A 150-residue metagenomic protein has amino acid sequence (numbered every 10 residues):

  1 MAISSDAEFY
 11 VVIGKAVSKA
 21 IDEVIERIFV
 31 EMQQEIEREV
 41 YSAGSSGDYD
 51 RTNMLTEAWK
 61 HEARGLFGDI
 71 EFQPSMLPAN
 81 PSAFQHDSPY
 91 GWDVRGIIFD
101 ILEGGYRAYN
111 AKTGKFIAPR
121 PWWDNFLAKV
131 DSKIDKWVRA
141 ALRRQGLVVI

Functional and structural regions predicted by a protein language model:
M1-L77, V94-I150: Short, Lys/Arg-rich flexible segments
M76-V94: Short, surface-exposed beta-strand/loop "edge" segments at domain boundaries and coil↔beta transitions
